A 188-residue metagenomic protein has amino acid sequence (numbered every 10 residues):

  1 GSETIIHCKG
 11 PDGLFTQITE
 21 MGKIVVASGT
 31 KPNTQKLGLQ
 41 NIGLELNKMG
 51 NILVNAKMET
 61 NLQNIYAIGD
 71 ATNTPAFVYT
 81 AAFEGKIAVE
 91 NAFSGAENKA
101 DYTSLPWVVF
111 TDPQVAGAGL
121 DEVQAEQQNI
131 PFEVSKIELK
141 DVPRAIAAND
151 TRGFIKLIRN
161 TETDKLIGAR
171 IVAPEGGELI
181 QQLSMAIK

Functional and structural regions predicted by a protein language model:
G1-T4, L62, A148-G153: A short, glycine/Asx- and small/polar-enriched loop/turn that sits immediately N-terminal to a beta-strand
S2-I18, I24: Conserved beta-strand-loop-beta-strand element in the redox core of flavoprotein oxidoreductases
K9-D12, T60, L120: Flavin (primarily FAD) cofactor-binding/catalytic cores of flavoenzymes
K9-G10, D70-F77, V108-V115: Short beta-strand and adjoining strand-loop segment in the mid-core of the Rossmann-like NAD(P)-dependent dehydrogenase
D12, K48, T161-T163: Short acidic-glycine loop/turn motifs at beta-strand connectors
T19-A96, Q181: FAD-site-proximal beta/loop scaffold in flavoenzymes
F93-S94, L105, F110-K188: Flexible, glycine-rich terminal cap/loop adjacent to redox cofactors in electron-transfer oxidoreductases
K99-L105: Interdomain boundary/hinge elements
